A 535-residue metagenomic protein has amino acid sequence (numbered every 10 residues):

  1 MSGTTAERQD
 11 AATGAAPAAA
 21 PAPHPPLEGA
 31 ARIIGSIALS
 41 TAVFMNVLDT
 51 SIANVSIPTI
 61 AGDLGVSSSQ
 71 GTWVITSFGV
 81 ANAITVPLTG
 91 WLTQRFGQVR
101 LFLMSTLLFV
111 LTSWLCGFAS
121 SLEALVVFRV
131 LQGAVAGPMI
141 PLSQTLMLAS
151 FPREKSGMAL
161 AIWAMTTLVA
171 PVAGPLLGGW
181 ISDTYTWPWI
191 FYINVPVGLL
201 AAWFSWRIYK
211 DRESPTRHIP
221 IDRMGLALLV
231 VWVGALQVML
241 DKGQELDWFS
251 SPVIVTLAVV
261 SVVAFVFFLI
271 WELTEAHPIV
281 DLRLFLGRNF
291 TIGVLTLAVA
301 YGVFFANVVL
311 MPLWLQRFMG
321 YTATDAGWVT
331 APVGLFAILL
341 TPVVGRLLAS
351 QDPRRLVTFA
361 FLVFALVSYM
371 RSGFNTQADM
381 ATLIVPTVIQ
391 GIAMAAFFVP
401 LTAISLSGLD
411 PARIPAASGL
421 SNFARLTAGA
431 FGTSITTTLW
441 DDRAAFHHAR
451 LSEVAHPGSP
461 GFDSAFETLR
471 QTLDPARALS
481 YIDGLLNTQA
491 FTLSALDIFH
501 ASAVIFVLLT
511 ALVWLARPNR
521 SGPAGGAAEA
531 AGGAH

Functional and structural regions predicted by a protein language model:
S2-A42, N46: Cytosolic juxtamembrane N-terminal segment immediately preceding the first transmembrane helix of multi-pass
A11-P21, P25, Q70, L200 (+3 more regions): Hydrophobic transmembrane architecture of multi-pass small-molecule transporters
A30-Q94, V99-F102, S113, G117 (+9 more regions): Transmembrane core module of solute transporters
F44, T76-V80, L107, A161-M165 (+6 more regions): Transmembrane alpha-helical cores of Major Facilitator Superfamily
I57, A170-S182, G432, T436-W440: Small-residue (Gly/Pro/Ala) motifs that create kinks and tight helix-helix packing interfaces
V86-G225, P252, P411: Helix-loop-helix hairpins in multi-pass membrane proteins, especially solute transporters
S120, P152, I208-D211, Q244-E245 (+5 more regions): Short helix-capping/hinge motifs at transmembrane helix termini and TM-loop junctions
P196-S214, V231-D241, V260-T274, T510-R517: C-terminal membrane-cytosol helix-exit motif in multi-pass small-molecule transporters
